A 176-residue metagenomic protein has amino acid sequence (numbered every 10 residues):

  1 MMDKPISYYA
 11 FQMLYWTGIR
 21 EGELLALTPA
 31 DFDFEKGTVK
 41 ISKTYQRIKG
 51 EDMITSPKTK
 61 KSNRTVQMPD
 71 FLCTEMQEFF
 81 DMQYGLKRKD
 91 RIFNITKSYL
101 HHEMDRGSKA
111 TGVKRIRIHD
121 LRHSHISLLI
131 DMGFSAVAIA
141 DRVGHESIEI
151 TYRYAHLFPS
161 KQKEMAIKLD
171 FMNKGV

Functional and structural regions predicted by a protein language model:
M1-L27, E35, F71, L86 (+1 more regions): Basic, Lys/Arg- and aromatic-enriched nucleic-acid-binding interface segment
A26, F34, R153-H156, F171: Phosphate-coordinating loops and pocket residues in cytosolic domains that bind phosphorylated ligands
K36, K49, T55-L72, D170-V176: C-terminal secondary-structure termini that scaffold catalytic or DNA-interacting sites
K36, P69-K114: Active-site/catalytic core of tyrosine-dependent DNA strand-transfer enzymes
Y45, A136, V143-K168: Catalytic-site neighborhood detector that most strongly recognizes the C-terminal catalytic loop/helix of tyrosine
I95-K97, K114-G133: Short basic/aromatic active-site micro-motif
